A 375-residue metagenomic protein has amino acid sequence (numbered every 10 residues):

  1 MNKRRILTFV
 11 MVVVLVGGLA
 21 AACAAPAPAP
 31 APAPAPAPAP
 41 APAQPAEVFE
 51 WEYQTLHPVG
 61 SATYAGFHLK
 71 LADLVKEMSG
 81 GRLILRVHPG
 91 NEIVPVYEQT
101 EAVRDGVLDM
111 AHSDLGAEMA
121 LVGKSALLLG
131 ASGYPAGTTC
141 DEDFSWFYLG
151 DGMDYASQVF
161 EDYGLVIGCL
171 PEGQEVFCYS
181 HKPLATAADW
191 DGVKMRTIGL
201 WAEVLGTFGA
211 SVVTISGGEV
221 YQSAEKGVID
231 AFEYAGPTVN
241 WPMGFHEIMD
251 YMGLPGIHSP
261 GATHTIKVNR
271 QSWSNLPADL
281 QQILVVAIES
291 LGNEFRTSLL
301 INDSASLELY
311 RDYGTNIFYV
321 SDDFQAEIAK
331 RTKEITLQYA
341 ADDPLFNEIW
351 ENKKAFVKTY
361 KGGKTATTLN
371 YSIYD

Functional and structural regions predicted by a protein language model:
M1-E50, T368-D375: Short, low-complexity disordered leader/linker segments with a strong preference for bacterial N-terminal type II
A24-P26, A43-D143, Y155-D375: N-terminal secretory/targeting leader peptides
G150-D151: Core domains of carbohydrate- and sulfate-ester-processing enzymes
